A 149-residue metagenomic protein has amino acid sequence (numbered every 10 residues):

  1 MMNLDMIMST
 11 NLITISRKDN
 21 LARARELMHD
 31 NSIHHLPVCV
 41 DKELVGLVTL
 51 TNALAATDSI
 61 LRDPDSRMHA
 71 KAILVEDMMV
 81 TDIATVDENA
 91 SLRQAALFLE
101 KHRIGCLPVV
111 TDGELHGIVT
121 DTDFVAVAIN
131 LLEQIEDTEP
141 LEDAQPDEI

Functional and structural regions predicted by a protein language model:
M1-N11, T49-A84, S91-E100, T120-I149: Tandem CBS (Bateman) regulatory domains
I13, N20, V45, A84 (+1 more regions): Glycine-/small-residue-rich active-site loops that bind phosphorylated ligands and cofactors
I15-S32, C39, T85-R103, V110: The conserved cystathionine-beta-synthase
M28, L36-N52, L99, L107-D123: A glycine-centered beta-loop-beta connector
H34-V45, P64-A72: Charged, low-complexity, helix/coiled-coil-prone segments
